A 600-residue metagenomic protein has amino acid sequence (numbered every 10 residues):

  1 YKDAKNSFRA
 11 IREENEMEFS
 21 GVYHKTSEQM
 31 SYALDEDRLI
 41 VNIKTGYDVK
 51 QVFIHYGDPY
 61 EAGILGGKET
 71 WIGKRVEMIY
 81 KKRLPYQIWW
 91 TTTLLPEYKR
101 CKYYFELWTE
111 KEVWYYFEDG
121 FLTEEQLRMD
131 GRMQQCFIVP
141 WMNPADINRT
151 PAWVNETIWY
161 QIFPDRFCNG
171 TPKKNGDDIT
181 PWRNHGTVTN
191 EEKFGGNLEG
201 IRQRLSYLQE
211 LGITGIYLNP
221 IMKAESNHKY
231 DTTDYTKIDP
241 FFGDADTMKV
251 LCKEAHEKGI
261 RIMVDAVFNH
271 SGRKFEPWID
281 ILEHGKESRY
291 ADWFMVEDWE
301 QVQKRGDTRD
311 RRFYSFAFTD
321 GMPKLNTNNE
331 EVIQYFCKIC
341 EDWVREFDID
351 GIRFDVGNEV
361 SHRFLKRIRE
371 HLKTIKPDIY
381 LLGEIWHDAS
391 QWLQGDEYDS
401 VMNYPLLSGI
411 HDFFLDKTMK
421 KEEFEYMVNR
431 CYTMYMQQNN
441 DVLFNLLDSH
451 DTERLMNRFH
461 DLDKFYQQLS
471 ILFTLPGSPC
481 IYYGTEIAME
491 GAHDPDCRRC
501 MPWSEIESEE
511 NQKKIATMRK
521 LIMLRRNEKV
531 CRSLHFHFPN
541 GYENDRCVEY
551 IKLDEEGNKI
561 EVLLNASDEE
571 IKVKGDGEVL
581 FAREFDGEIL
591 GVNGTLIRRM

Functional and structural regions predicted by a protein language model:
F8-V49, L127-A145, R149-A152: Non-catalytic, glycine-rich low-complexity segments
I40, P539-G575: Carbohydrate-binding surface patches
T45-Y47, C101, D586-M600: C-terminal beta-strand-rich structural cap/linker in extracellular carbohydrate-active enzymes
D48-Y98, W108-L122: Aromatic- and glycine-rich beta-strand/loop motifs that create alpha-glucan
T157, F163-T214, I221-E346, I368-T374 (+1 more regions): Substrate-binding/active-site clefts of carbohydrate-active enzymes
I158-Y160, I216-L218, I262-V264, I352 (+4 more regions): Hydrophobic faces of well-ordered beta-strands that scaffold small-molecule active sites in alpha/beta enzyme cores
D165, Q394-S400, D441-D463, L469-E510: Aromatic/acidic polysaccharide-binding cleft in carbohydrate-active enzymes
C252-I260, H270, F275-G285, R345 (+4 more regions): Active-site-proximal helices and loops of the catalytic beta/alpha 8
